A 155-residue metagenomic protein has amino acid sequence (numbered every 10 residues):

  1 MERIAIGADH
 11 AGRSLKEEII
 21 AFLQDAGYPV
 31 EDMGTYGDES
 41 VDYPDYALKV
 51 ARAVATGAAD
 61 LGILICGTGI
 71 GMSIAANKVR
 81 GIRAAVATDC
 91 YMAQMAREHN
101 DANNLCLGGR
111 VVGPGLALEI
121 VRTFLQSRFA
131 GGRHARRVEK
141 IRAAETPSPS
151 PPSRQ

Functional and structural regions predicted by a protein language model:
E2-G7, A11-G12, C90-Q155: C-terminal binding/interaction regions
R3-I4, A58-G62, G81-R83: Short active-site oxyanion
A5-D25: Glycine-rich phosphate/diphosphate-binding loop of Rossmann-like nucleotide-binding domains
P29-S40: A short beta-strand-loop structural module common to alpha/beta enzyme folds
D45-L48, A87-D89: Charged helix-capping and loop-helix junction motifs
Y46-L64, T68: Short, structured active-site "lid" loops
L64-R110: Mid-chain, well-packed structural core segment of small domains
